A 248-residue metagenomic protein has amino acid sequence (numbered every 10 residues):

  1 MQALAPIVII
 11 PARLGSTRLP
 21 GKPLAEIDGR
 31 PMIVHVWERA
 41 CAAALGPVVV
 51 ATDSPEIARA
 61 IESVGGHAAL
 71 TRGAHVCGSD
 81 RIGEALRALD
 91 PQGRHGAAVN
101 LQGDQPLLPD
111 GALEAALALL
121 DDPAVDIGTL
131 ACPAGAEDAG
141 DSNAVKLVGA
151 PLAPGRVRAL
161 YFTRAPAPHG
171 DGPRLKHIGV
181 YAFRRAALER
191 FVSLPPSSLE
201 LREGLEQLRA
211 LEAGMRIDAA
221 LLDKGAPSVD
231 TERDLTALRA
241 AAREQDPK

Functional and structural regions predicted by a protein language model:
Q2-T52: N-terminal glycine-rich phosphate-binding loop and ensuing alpha1 helix
V8, V48-V50, A98, A159 (+1 more regions): Hydrophobic/aromatic residues located in beta-strands of well-ordered beta-sheets within soluble catalytic
L45, G93-H95, D122-D126, M215: Short, high-confidence coil segments that cap the C-terminus of an alpha-helix and link into the following beta-strand
V49, E56-L101, Q105-A115: Short phosphate-binding loop-to-helix
D53, A98, A116, V125-L130 (+3 more regions): Structured catalytic cores of enzymes that bind and process phosphorylated ligands/cofactors
L108-S197: Conserved core of the sugar-phosphate nucleotidyltransferase
G172-K248: Conserved alpha/beta core of the MobA/IspD/sugar-nucleotide pyrophosphorylase nucleotidyltransferase superfamily
